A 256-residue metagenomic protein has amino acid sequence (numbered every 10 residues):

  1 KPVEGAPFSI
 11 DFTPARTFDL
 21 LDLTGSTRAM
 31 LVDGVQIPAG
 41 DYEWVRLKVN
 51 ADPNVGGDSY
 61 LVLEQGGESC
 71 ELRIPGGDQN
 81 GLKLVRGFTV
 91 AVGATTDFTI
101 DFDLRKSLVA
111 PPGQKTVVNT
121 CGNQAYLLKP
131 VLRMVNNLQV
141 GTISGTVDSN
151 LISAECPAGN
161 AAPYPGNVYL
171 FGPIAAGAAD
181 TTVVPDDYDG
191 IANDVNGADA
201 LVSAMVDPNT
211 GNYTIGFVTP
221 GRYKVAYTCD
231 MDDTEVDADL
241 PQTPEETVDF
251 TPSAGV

Functional and structural regions predicted by a protein language model:
K1-V256: A short, solvent-exposed, low-complexity linear motif enriched for acidic/polar residues with Pro/Gly/Ser/Thr
